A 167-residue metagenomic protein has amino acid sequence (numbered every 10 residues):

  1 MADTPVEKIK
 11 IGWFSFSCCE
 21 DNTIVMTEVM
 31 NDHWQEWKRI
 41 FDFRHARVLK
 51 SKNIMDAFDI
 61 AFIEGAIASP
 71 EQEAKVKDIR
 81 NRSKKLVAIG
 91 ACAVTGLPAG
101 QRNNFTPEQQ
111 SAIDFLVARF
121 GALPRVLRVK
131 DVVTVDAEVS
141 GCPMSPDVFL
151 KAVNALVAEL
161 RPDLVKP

Functional and structural regions predicted by a protein language model:
A2-P167: Iron-sulfur-associated redox domains of electron-transfer enzymes in respiratory and anaerobic energy metabolism
